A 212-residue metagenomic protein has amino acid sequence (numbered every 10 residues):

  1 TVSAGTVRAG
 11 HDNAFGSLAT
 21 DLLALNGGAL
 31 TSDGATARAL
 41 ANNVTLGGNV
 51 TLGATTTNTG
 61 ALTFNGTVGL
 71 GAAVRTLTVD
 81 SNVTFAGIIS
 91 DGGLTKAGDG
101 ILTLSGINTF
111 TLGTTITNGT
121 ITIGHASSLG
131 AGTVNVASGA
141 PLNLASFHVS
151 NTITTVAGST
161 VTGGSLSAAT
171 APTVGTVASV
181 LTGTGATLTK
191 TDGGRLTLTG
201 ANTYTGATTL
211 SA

Functional and structural regions predicted by a protein language model:
T1, T95, L112-T115, A186-T191 (+1 more regions): Surface-exposed loop/turn motifs in large extracellular/passenger domains
V2, V68, T114-I116, V134-V136 (+1 more regions): Hydrophobic aliphatic residue packing
V2-G10, G98-G100, I116-I121, G194 (+1 more regions): Glycine- and acidic-residue-biased ligand/ion/polar-headgroup-sensing regions
R8-D12, S17-L18, L112-G113, T122-A126 (+2 more regions): Intrinsic low-complexity, repeat-rich intrinsically disordered segments enriched in small/flexible residues
F15-G106, A131-G200: Extracellular, surface-exposed repeat architectures
